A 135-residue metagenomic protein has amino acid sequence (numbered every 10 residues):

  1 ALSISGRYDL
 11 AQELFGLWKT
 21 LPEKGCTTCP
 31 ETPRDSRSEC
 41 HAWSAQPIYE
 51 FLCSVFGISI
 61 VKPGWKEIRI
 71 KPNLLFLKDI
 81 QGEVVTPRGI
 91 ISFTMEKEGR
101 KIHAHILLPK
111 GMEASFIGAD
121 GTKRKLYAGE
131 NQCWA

Functional and structural regions predicted by a protein language model:
A1-A135: Non-catalytic C-terminal accessory modules of carbohydrate-active enzymes
